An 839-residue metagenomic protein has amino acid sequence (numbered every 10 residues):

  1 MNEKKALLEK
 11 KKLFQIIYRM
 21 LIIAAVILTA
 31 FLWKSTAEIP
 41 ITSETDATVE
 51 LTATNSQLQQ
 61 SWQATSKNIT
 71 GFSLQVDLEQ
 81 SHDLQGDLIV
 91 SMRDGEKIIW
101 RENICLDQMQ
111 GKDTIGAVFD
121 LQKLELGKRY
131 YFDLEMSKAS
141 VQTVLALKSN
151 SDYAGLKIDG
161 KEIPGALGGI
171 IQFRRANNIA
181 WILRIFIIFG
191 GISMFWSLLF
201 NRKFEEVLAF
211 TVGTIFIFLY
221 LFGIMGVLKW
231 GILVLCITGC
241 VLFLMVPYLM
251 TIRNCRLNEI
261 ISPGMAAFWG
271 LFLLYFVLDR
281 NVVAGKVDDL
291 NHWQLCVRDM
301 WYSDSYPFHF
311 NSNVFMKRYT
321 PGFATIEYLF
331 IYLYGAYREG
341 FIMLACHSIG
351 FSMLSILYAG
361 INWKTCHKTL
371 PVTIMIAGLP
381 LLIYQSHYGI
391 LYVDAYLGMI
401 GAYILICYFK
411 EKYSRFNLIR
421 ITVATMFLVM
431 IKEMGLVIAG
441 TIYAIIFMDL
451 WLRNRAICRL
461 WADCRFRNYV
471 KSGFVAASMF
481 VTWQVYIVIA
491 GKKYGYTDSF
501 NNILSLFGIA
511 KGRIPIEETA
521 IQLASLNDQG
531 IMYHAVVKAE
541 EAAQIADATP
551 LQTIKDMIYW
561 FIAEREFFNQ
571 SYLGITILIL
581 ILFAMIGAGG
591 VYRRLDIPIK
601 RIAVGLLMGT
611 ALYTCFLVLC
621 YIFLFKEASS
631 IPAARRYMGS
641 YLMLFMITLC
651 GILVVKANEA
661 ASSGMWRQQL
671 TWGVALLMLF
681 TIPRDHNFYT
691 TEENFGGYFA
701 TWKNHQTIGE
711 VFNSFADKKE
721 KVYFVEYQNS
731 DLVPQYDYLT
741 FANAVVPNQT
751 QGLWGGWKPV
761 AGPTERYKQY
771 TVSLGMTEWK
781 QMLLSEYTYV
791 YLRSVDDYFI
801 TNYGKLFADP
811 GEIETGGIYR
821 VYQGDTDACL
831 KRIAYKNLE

Functional and structural regions predicted by a protein language model:
M1-K4, E9-A24, F416-M426, Y443-A444 (+2 more regions): Signature aromatic-anchored transmembrane alpha helix within multi-pass, membrane-resident enzymes that catalyze glycan
N2-E38, E162-N258, L452: Membrane-embedded, hydrophobic transmembrane alpha-helices
L7-D94, L106-R129, E135-A176: Beta-sheet-rich sandwich/jelly-roll-like modules and their strand-loop junctions
W33-I39, Y494, N502-I516, L677-D737 (+2 more regions): Membrane-embedded, lumen/periplasm-facing catalytic core of multi-pass transferases that use lipid-linked donors
F218-G223, N417-E433, V437-A444: Membrane-interface alpha helices of multi-pass inner-membrane proteins
L235, R298, V393-G401, I431 (+2 more regions): Hydrophobic/aromatic-rich transmembrane helices and adjacent perimembrane loops
F272-L370: Active-site lumenal/periplasmic loops and adjacent helix-entry segments of GT-C-fold, multi-pass membrane
V282, I326, M448-L452, R465-I586: Membrane-lumen/periplasm interface segments of specific transmembrane helices in polyprenyl phosphate-linked
